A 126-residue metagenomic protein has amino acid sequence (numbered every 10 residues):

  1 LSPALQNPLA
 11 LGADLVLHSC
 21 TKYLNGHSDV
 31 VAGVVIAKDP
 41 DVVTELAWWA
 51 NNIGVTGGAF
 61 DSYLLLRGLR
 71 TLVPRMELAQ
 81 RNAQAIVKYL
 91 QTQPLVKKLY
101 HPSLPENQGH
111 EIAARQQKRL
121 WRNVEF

Functional and structural regions predicted by a protein language model:
L1-L95, Y100: Conserved PLP-enzyme active-site core in the AAT-like
Q84-F126: Conserved small-domain helix->loop->beta segment predominantly found in fold-type I
